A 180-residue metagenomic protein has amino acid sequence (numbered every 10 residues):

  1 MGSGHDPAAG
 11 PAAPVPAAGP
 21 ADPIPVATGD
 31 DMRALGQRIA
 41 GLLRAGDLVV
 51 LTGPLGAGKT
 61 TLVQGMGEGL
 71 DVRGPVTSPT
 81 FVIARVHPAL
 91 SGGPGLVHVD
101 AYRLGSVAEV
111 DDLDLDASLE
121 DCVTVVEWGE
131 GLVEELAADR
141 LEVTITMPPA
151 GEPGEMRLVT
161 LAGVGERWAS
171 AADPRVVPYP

Functional and structural regions predicted by a protein language model:
G2-A17, D22, A108, D116-P180: Short phosphate-coordinating micro-motif centered on Lys-Gly-acidic
P20-D30: Dynamic helix-loop-helix/coil hinge segments at AAA+ ATPase domain boundaries and subdomain interfaces
R33-L42: Pre-Walker A adenine-sensing motif
V49-L51: Hydrophobic anchor at the beta1->P-loop junction of P-loop NTPases
P54: P-loop (Walker A) phosphate-binding loop of NTP-binding proteins
K59: Conserved lysine of the Walker
P75, P79-T80, V86-E130: Conserved nucleotide-sensing/catalytic segment adjacent to the nucleotide-binding pocket in NTP-handling enzymes
